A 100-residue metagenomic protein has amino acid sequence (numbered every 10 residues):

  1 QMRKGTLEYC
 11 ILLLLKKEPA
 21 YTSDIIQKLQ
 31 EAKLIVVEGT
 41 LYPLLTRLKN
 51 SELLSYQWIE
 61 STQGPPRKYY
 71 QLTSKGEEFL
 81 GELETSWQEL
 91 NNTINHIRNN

Functional and structural regions predicted by a protein language model:
M2-T40: N-terminal helix-turn-helix DNA-binding core of bacterial DNA-binding proteins
C10-L13, T46, S55, G81 (+1 more regions): A cross-family signal for key residues in well-ordered alpha-helices that form functional helical elements
L41-P43, R47-L48: Basic amphipathic alpha-helical segments that dock to polyanions
E52: Glycine-centered, phosphate/nucleic-acid-interacting loop/turn motifs that mediate DNA/RNA or nucleotide
Y56-S61: Conserved catalytic-core motifs of GNAT/GCN5-like acyltransferases
T62, P66-E84: Basic, amphipathic "hinge/linker" alpha-helix immediately C-terminal to the N-terminal HTH DNA-binding motif
E78-N100: Amphipathic alpha-helical dimerization/coiled-coil segments that flank or bridge DNA-binding/regulatory modules
